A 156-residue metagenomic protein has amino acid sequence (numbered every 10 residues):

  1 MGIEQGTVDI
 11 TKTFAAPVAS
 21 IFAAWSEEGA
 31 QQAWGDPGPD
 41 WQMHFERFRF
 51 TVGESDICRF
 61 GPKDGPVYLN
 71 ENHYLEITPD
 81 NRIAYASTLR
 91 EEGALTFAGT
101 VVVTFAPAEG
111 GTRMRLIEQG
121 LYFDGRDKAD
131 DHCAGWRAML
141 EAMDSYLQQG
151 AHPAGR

Functional and structural regions predicted by a protein language model:
M1-Q42: Hydrophobic ligand-binding cavity/cleft-lining segments
A16-P17, T100, K128-D131: Alpha-helical scaffold segments that form or flank carboxylate-/histidine-based iron centers
A19-A33, H73-D80, G135-Y146: K/E-rich alpha-helical interaction surfaces of small helical-bundle regulatory domains
Q32-A33, P37, E46-V52, I57 (+2 more regions): Hydrophobic-ligand binding "helix-grip"
T112: Ser/Thr-centric signal marking residues that sit in or immediately flank functional binding/regulatory motifs
R115-L116: Well-ordered alpha/beta subsegment
G120-R156: A conserved amphipathic terminal alpha-helix motif
